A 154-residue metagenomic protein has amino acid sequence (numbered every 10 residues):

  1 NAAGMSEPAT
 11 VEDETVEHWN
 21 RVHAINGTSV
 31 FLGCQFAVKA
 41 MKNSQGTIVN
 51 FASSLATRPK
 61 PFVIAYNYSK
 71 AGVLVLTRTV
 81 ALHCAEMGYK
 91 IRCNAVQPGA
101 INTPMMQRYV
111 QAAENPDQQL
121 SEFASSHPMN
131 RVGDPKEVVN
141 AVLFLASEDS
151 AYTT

Functional and structural regions predicted by a protein language model:
T10-V11, H18-N20, Q119, F123: Substrate-binding pocket helix/loop in short-chain dehydrogenase/reductase
E14, P59-N67, T79, Y109: Active-site loop-to-helix junction immediately N-terminal to the catalytic Tyr of the SDR YXXXK motif in Rossmann-fold
C34, A40, R131-T154: C-terminal substrate-recognition "lid" of short-chain dehydrogenase/reductases
C34, S69, T77: Active-site helix of classical SDR
K39, L82-E86, A151: Alpha-helical segment proximal to the catalytic Tyr-Lys
S53: Residue(s) in the substrate-gating loop at a strand-loop-helix junction that position the organic substrate next
M87-R92, T153-T154: Short, small/polar-rich loop/turn modules that mediate ligand/substrate recognition or access, typified
